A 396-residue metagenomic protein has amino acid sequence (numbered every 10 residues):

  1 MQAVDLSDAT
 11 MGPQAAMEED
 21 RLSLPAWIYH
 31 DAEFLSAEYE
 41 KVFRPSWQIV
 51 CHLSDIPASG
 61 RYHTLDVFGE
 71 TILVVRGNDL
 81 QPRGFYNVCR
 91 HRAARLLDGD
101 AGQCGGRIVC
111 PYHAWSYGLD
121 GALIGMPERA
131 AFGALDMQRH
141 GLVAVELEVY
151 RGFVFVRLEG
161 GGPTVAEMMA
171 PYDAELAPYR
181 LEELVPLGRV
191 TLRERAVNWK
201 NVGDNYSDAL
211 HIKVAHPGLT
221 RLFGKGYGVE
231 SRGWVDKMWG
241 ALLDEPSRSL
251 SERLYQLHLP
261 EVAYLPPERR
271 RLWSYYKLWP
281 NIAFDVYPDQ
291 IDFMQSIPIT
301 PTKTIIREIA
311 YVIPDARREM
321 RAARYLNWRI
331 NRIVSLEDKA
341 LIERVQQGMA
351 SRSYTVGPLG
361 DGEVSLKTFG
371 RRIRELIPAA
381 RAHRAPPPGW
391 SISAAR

Functional and structural regions predicted by a protein language model:
L6-I28: Short, contiguous pre-domain boundary segments
L22-L24, I28-V67: Non-catalytic accessory segments flanking enzyme active sites
E38, V88-C89, V109, V202 (+1 more regions): Short hydrophobic core segments
F43-W47, A94, H211: Generic structural signal for secondary-structure transition and capping sites
R44-P57, M126-A131, Y275-P280: Short Pro/Gly-enriched beta-strand edge/turn motifs at strand-loop
D55-G160, A166-D173: Rieske [2Fe-2S] iron-sulfur-binding domain
Q81, E148, F153-R396: C-terminal catalytic domain of Rieske-type non-heme iron oxygenases
